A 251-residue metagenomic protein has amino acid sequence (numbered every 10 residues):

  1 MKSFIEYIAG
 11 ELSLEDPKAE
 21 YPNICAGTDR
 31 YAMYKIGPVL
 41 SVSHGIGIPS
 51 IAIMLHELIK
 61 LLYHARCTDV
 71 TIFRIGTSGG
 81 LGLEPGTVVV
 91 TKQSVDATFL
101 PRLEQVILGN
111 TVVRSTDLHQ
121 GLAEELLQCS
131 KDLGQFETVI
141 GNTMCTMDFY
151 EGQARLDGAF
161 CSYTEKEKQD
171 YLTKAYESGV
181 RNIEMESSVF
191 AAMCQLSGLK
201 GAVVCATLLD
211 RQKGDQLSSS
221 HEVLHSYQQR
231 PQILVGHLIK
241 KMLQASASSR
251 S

Functional and structural regions predicted by a protein language model:
M1-E125: Metabolite-binding pocket within alpha/beta catalytic cores that recognizes anionic/polar moieties
E11, E125-Q135, M193, L234-A245: Generic non-transmembrane alpha-helical segments
P17-N23, D69, L133-N142, V204 (+1 more regions): Flexible, glycine/charged-enriched surface loops at secondary-structure junctions
L81-L83, A97-F99, M147-A154, Q212: Short acidic/glycine-rich loop or secondary-structure boundary segments that cap or lie
V113-G179: Active-site rim beta-loop-alpha module in soluble metabolic enzymes
S188-V223: Zn-dependent metallopeptidase/amidohydrolase metal-coordination segment
R211-S251: His/Asp/Glu-rich mid-to-C-terminal helical/loop segments that flank catalytic regions of hydrolases
